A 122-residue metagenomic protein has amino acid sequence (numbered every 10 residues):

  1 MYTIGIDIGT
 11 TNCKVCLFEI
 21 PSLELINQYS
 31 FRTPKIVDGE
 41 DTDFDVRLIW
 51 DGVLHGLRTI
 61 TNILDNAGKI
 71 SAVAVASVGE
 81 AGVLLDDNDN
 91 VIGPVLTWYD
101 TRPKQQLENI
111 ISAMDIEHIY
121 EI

Functional and structural regions predicted by a protein language model:
M1-G93, Q105: N-terminal glycine/serine-rich phosphate-binding loop of ATP-dependent small-molecule kinases, especially carbohydrate
V83-I122: Glycine-rich phosphate-binding loop and adjoining helix at the ATP-binding site of ATP-dependent phosphoryl-transfer
